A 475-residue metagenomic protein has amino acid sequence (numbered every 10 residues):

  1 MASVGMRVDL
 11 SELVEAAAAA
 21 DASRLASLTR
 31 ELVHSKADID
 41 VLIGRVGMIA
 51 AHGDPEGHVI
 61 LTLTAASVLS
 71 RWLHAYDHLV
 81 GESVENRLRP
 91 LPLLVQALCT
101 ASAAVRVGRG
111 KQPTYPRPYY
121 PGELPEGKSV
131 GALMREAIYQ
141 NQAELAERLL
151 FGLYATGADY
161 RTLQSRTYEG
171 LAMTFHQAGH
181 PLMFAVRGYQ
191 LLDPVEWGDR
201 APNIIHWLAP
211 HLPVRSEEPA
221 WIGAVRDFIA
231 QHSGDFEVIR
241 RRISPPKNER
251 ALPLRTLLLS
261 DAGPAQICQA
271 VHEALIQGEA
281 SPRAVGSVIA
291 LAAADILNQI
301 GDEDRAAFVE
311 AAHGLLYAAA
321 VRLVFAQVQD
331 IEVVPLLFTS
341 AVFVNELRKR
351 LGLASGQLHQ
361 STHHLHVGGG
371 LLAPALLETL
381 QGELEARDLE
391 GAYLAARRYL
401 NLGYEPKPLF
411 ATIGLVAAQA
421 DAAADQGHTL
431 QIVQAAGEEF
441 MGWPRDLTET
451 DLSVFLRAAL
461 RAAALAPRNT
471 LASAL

Functional and structural regions predicted by a protein language model:
M1-L475: Mature, well-folded catalytic/scaffold domains that follow N-terminal targeting or propeptide regions
